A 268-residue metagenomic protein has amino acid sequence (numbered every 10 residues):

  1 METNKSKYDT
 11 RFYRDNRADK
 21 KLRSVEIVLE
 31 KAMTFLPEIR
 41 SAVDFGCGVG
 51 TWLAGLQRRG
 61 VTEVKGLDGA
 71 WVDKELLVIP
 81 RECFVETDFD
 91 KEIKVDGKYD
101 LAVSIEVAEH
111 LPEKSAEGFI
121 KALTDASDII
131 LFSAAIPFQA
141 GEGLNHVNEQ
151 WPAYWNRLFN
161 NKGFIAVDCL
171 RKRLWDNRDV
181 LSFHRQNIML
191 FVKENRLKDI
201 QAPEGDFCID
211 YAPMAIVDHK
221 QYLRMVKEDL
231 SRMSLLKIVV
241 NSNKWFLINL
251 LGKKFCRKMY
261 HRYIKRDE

Functional and structural regions predicted by a protein language model:
M1-V103, K114-A126, N148-Y154, L158 (+3 more regions): Conserved N-terminal segment of class I S-adenosyl-L-methionine
V107: Hydrophobic adenine-recognition pocket in adenosine-nucleotide-binding enzymes
H110-L111: A short His-aromatic
S127-Q139: Conserved beta-strand signature within the Rossmann-like core of class I S-adenosyl-L-methionine
I136-Y154, L158, K162: Acceptor-substrate binding/catalytic loop of class I
N177-L181: Short proline/glycine-enriched turn/loop segments at secondary-structure junctions
